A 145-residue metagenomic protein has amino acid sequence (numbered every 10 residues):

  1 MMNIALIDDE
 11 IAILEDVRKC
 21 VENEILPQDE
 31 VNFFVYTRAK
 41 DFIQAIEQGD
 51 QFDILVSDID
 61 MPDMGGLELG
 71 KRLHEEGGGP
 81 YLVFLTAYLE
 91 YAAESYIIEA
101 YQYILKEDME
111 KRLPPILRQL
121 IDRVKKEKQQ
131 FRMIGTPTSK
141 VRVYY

Functional and structural regions predicted by a protein language model:
M2-V21, L55: Conserved acidic segment of CheY-like receiver
L6, V35, F84-L85: Conserved SAM-binding loop
L14, V35, D63-M64: Residue-level signal for the "D+5" position in two-component response regulator receiver
R18, V35-I54: Acidic, metal-coordinating helix/loop segments flanking the phosphotransfer/catalytic sites of two-component signaling
I25-F33, P80: A generic structural motif
F33-V35, Y103: Conserved beta-strand scaffold positions in the cores of enzyme catalytic domains, especially in NTP/NDP-utilizing
I43-Q44, F52-K126: CheY-like receiver
P115-Y145: Conserved binding/recognition cores within well-folded domains
